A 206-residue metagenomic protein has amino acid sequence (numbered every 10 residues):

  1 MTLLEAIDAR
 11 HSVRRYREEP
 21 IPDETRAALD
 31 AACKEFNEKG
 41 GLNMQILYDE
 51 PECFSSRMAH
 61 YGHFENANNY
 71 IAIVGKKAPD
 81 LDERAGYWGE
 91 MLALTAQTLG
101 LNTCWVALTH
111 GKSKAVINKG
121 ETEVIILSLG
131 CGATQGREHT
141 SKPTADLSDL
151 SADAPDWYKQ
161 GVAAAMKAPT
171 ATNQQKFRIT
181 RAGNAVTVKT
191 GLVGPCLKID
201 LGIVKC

Functional and structural regions predicted by a protein language model:
M1-C206: Acidic, surface-exposed loops and disordered segments
